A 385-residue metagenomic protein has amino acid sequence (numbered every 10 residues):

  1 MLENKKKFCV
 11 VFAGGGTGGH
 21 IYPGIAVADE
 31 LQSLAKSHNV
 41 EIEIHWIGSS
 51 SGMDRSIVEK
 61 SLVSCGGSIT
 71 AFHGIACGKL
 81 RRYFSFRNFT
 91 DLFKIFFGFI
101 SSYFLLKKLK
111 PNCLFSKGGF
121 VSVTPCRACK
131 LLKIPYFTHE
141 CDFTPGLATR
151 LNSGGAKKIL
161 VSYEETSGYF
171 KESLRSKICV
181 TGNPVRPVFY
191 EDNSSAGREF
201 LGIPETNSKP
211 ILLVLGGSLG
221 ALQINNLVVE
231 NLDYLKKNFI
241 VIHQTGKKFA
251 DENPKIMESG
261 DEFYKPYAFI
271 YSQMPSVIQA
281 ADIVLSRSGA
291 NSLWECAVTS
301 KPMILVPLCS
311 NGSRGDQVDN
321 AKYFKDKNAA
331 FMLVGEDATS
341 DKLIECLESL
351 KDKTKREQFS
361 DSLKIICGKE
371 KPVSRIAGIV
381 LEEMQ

Functional and structural regions predicted by a protein language model:
K6, H38-E43, G67-T70, K130-S195 (+1 more regions): Active-site-proximal region of nucleotide-activated glycan assembly enzymes, centered on histidine/acidic-rich loops
K7-G15, H38-K94, T181-N183, E336: Conserved nucleotide-sugar phosphate-binding/catalytic loop shared by glycosyltransferases and other
Q32, V40, I47, I57-L62 (+4 more regions): Donor-nucleotide binding loops and adjacent catalytic segments primarily of GT-B fold Leloir glycosyltransferases
R81-C113, L131: An amphipathic, basic-hydrophobic alpha-helix
P111-C113, Q279-W294, P302: Acidic donor-binding loop of glycosyltransferase active sites
K327-V334, A338-K355: C-terminal "capping" alpha-helix adjacent to the active site of nucleotide-linked donor transferases in cell-envelope
K355-K369: A short, well-ordered alpha-helix in the C-terminal region of glycosyltransferases
K369-Q385: C-terminal alpha-helical cap of glycosyltransferases
